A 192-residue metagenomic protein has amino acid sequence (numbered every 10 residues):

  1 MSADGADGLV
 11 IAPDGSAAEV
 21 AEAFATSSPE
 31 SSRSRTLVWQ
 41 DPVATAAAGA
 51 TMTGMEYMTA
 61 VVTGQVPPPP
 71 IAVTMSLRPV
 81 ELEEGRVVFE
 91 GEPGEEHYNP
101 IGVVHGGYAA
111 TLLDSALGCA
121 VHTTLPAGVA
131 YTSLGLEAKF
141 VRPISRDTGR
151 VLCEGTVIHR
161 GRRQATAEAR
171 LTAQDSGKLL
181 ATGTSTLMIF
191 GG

Functional and structural regions predicted by a protein language model:
M1-G192: Terminal targeting signals and extreme-terminal segments of soluble enzymes
